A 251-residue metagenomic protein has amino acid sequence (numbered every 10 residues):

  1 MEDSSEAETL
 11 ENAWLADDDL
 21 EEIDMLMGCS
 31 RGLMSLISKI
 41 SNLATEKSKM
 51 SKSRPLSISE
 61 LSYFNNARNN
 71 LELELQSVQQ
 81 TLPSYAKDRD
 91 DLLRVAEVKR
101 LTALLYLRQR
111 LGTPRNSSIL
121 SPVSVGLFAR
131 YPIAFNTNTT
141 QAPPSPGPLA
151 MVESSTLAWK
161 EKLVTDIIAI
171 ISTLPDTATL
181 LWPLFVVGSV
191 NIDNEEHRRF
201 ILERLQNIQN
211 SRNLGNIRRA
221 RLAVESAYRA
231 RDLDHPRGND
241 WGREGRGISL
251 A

Functional and structural regions predicted by a protein language model:
E2-W182, V186-N210: Cytosolic regulatory protein-protein interaction regions
Y131-T137, N194-R199, R204-A251: Intrinsically disordered, low-complexity regulatory regions with latent secondary structure
